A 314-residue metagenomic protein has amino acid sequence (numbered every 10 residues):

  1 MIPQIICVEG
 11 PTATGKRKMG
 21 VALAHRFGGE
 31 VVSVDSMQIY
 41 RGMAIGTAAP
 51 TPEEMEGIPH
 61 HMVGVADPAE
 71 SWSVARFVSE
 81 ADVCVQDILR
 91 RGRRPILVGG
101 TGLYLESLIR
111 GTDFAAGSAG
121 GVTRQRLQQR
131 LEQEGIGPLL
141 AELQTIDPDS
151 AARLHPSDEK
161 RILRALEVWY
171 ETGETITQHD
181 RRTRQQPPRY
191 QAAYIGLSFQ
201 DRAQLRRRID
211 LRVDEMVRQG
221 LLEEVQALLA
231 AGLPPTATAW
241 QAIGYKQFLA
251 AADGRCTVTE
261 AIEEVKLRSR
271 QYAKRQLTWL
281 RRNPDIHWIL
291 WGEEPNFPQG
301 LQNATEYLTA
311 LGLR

Functional and structural regions predicted by a protein language model:
M1-R314: Phosphate/pyrophosphate-binding catalytic cores of soluble transferases and nucleic-acid-acting enzymes
